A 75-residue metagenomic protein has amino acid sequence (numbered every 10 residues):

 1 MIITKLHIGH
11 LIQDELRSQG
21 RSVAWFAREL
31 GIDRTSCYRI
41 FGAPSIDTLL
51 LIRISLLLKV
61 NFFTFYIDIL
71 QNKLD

Functional and structural regions predicted by a protein language model:
M1-W25: A short, Lys/Arg-rich alpha-helix, primarily the initiator
L16-S18, G42-S45: Short amphipathic helical patch at the helix-1/turn junction of helix-turn-helix
G20-Y38: Short alpha-helical DNA-recognition segment
D33, P44, I69-K73: The DNA-recognition helices of helix-turn-helix-type DNA-binding domains
Y38-R39, Y66: Key DNA-contacting residues within the recognition helix of helix-turn-helix
A43-L56: Short, basic-rich loop-to-helix N-cap that marks the start of a DNA-contacting helix
K59-D75: Short C-terminal boundary/hinge segments that cap the last helix of small helical domains
